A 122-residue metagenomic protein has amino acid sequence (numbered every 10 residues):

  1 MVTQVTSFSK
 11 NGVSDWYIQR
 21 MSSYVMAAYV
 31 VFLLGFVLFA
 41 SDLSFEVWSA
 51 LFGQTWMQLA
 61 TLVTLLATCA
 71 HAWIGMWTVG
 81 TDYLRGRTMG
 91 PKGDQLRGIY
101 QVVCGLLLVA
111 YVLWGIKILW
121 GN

Functional and structural regions predicted by a protein language model:
M1-N122: Membrane-embedded alpha-helical bundles that constitute the cytochrome b-like, heme-associated redox core of multi-pass
